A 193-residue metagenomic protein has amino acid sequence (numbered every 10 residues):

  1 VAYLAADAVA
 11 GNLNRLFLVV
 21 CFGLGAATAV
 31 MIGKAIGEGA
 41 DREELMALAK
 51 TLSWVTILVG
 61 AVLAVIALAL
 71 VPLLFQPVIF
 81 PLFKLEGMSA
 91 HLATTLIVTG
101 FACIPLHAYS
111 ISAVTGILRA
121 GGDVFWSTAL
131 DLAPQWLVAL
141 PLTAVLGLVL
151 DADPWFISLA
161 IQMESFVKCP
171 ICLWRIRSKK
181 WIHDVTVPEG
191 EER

Functional and structural regions predicted by a protein language model:
V1, A120-G122, V149-D151: Helix-loop interface residues and adjacent transmembrane-helix termini in multi-pass membrane transporters, primarily
V1, A5, P81, L85-S89 (+1 more regions): Juxtamembrane loop-helix boundary motifs flanking transmembrane segments in multi-pass membrane proteins
L4-P72, A108-S127: Small-residue-rich hydrophobic transmembrane alpha-helices
F22-G25, G100-A120, W126-Q135, L142 (+1 more regions): Short runs within selected transmembrane alpha-helices of multi-pass transporters and secretion channels
I32-C103, L146-R193: Short alpha-helical transmembrane segments in multi-pass integral membrane proteins
A139-G147: Hydrophobic alpha-helical transmembrane segments in multi-pass integral membrane proteins
